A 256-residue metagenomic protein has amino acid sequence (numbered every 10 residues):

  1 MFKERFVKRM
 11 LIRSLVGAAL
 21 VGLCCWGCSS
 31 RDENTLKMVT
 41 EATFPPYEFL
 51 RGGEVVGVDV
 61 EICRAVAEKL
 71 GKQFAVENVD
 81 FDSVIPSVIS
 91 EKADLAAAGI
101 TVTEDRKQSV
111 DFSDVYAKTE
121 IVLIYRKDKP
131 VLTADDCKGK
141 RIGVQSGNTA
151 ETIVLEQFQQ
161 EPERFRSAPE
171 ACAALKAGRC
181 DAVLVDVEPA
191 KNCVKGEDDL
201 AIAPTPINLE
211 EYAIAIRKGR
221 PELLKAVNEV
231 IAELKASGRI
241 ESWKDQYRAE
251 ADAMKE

Functional and structural regions predicted by a protein language model:
C24-G27: C-terminal motif of bacterial Sec signal peptides marking the signal peptidase cleavage site
S29, V60-K69, D128, D135-D136 (+4 more regions): Extended ligand-binding regions for polar small-molecule ligands
S30, T149-R166, D198-P206, I231-E256: Ligand-binding clefts/hinges and TM-proximal coupling segments of bilobed small-molecule sensing domains
D32-G99: Extracytoplasmic small-molecule ligand-binding "clamshell" domains of the periplasmic binding protein/Venus flytrap
T40-A42, A117-Y125, V187, K191-A232 (+1 more regions): Periplasmic-binding protein-like
K72, V76, I100-V102, D114-P162: A conserved helix-loop-strand patch within extracytoplasmic ligand-binding domains of the periplasmic binding
A75-P86, K129, S146-T149, E163-A177 (+1 more regions): Short helix-initiation/N-cap motifs at beta->coil->alpha
S83-P86, G99-S109, I153, K176 (+1 more regions): A ligand-binding cleft/hinge motif common to bilobed small-molecule-binding domains
